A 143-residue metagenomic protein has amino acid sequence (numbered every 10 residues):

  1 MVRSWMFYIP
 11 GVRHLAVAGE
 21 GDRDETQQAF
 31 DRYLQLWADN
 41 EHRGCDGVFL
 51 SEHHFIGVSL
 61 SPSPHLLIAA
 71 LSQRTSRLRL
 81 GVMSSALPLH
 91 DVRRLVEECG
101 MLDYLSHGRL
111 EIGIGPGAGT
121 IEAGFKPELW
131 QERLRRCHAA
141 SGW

Functional and structural regions predicted by a protein language model:
M1-T75, L80: N-terminal beta1-alpha1-beta2 module of alpha/beta enzyme domains
V2-Q28, P88-W143: Flexible, glycine-rich active-site loops centered on histidine and acidic residues that chelate a metal or position
V82-A86: Structural motif corresponding to the early beta-alpha repeats
